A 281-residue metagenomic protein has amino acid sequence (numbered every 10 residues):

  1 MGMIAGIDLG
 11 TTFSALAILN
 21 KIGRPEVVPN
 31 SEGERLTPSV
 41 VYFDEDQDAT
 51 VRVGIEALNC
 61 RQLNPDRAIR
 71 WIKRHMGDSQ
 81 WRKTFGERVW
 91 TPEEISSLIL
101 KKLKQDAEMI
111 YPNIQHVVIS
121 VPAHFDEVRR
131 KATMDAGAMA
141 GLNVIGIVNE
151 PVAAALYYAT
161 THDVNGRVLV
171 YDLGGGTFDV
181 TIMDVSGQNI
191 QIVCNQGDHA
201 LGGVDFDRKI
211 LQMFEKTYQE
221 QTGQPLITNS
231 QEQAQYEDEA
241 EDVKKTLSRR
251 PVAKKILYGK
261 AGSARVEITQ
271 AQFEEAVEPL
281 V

Functional and structural regions predicted by a protein language model:
M1-H75, S79, T84-V89, E108-V281: Oxyanion-binding/catalytic loops of NTP- or PPi-dependent enzymes
S97-D106: Short, well-ordered amphipathic alpha-helical segments that serve as non-catalytic structural scaffolds within diverse
